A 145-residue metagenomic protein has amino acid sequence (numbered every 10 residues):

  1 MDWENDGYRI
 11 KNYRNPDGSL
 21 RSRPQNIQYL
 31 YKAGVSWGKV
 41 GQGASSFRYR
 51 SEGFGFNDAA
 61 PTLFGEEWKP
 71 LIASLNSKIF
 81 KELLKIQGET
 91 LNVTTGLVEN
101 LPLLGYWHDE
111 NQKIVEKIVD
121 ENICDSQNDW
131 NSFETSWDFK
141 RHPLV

Functional and structural regions predicted by a protein language model:
M1-K113, K117-E121, N128-N131, T135-S136 (+1 more regions): Polybasic, glycine- and aromatic-enriched phosphate-binding surface used to engage nucleic acids
